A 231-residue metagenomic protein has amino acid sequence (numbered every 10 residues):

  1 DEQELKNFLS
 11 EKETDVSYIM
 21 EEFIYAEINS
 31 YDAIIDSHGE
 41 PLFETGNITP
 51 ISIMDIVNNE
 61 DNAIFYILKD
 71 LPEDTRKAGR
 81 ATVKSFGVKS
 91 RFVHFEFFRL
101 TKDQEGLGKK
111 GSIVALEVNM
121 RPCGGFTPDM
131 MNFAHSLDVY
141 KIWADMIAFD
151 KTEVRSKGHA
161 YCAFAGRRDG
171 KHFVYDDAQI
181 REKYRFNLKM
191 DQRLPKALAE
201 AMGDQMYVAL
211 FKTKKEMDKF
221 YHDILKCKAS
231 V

Functional and structural regions predicted by a protein language model:
D1-Y25, D36-E40, F65-K77, F211 (+1 more regions): Active-site nucleotide/adenylate-binding loops and adjacent lid/helix of ATP-dependent enzymes
L5, I28-N29, M217: Short, well-ordered alpha-helical microsegments
D15-V16, F86-V88, F186: Short secondary-structure junctions
E22-V88, F92, K102-D103, L107-K110 (+2 more regions): ATP-dependent carboxylate/phosphate-activation module, predominantly the ATP-grasp catalytic core and closely related
E96-L100: Conserved protein-kinase catalytic-loop segment immediately C-terminal to the catalytic Asp of the HRD motif
I113: Glycine-rich phosphate/pyrophosphate-binding loop shared by adenosine-nucleotide-utilizing enzymes
I142-V231: Peripheral (often C-terminal) accessory segments that flank ATP-dependent C-N-forming ligase machineries
